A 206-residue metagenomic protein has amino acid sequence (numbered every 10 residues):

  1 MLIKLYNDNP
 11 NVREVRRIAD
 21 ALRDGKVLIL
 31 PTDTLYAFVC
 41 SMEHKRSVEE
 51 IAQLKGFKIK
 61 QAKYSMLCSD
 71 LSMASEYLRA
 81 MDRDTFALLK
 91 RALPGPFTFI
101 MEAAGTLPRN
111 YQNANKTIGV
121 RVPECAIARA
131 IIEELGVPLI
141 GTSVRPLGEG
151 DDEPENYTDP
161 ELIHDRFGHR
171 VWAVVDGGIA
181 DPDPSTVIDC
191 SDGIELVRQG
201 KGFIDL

Functional and structural regions predicted by a protein language model:
M1-L206: Active-site-adjacent structural elements in enzyme catalytic cores
